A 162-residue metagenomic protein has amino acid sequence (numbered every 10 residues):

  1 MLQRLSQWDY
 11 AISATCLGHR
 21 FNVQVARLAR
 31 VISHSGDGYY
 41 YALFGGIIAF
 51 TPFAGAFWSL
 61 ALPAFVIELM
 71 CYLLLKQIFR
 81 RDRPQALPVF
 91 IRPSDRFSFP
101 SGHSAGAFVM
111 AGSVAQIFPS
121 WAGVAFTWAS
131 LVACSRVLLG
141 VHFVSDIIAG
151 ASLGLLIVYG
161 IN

Functional and structural regions predicted by a protein language model:
M1-Y41, Y72-S94: N-terminal transmembrane-helix/juxtamembrane module of multi-pass inner/ER membrane proteins
G36-G45, H103-A111: Core segments of transmembrane alpha-helices that mediate helix-helix packing or line hydrophobic substrate/ligand
I47-M70: Interfacial segments of alpha-helical transmembrane regions
A49, C71-R80, A115, V158 (+1 more regions): Membrane-water interface at transmembrane helix exits
F53, R80-Q85, G140-S145: Transmembrane helix-loop junctions in multipass membrane proteins, especially transporters and channels
P63-I78, G123-C134: Small-polar-interrupted transmembrane alpha-helices in polytopic inner-membrane proteins
P88-N162: Membrane-embedded catalytic cores of phosphoryl/pyrophosphoryl-handling enzymes
